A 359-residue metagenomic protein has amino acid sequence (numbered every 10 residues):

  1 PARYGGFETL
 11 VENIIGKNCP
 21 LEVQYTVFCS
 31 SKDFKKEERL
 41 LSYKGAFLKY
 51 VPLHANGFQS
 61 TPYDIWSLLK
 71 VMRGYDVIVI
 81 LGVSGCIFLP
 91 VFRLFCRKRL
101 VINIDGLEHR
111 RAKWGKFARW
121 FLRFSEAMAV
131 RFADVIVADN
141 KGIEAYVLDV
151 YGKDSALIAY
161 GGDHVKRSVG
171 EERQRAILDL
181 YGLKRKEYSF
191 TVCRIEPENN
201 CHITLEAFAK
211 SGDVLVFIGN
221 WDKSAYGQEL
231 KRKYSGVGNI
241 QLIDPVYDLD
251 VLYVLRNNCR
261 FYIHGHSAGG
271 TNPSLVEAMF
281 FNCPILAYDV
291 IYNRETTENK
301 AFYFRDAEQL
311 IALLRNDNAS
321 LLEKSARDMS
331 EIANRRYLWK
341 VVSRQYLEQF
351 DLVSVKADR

Functional and structural regions predicted by a protein language model:
P1-Y4, K17-N56, G142-V150, D222 (+1 more regions): N-terminal strand-loop element at the rim of the active site of nucleotide-sugar-dependent glycosyltransferases
Q59-M72, V77-D105, G270: An aromatic- and histidine-rich active-site surface loop
L69-M72, R119-I136: Membrane-proximal helix-turn-helix segments that form the acceptor-binding/catalytic region of lipid-linked
L178-N199, L205-V216: Conserved donor-binding/catalytic core segment of Leloir-type glycosyltransferases
G219, Q228-D250: Nucleotide-activated donor-binding/catalytic signature segment of Leloir-type glycosyltransferases, i.e., the conserved
F261, F280-A287: Short hydrophobic beta-strand element within catalytic cores of glycosyltransferases and related nucleotide-activated
R294-N316: Change "using UDP/GDP/dTDP sugars" to "using nucleotide sugars
S320-V355: A charged, aromatic-enriched C-terminal amphipathic alpha-helix characteristic of glycosyltransferases across folds
